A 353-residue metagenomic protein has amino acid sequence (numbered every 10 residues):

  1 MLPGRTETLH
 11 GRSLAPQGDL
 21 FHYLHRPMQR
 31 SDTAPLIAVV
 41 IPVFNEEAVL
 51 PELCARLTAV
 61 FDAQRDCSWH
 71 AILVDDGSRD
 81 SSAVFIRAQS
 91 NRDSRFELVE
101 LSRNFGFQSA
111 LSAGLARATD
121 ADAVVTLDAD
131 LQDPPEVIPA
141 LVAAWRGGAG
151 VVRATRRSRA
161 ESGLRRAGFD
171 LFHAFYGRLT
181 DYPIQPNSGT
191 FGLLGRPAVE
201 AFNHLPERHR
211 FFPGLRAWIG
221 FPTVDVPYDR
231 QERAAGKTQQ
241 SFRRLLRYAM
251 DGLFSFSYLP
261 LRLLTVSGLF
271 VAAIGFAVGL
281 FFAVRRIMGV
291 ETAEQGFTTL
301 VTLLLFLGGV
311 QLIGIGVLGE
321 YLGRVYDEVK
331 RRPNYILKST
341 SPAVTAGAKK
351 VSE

Functional and structural regions predicted by a protein language model:
P16-Q17: N-terminal polybasic/positive-inside topogenic patches
Y23-S162: Structured catalytic core of nucleotide-sugar glycosyltransferases
Y23-T33, A174, F211-E353: Hydrophobic helical membrane-anchoring modules
V99-R103, F107-R117, P135-L215, Q231-M250: Acceptor/aglycone-binding surface of glycosyltransferases and processive sugar-polymer synthases
R103, A129-L131, R196, Y228 (+1 more regions): Short, conserved catalytic or interaction motifs in soluble domains
